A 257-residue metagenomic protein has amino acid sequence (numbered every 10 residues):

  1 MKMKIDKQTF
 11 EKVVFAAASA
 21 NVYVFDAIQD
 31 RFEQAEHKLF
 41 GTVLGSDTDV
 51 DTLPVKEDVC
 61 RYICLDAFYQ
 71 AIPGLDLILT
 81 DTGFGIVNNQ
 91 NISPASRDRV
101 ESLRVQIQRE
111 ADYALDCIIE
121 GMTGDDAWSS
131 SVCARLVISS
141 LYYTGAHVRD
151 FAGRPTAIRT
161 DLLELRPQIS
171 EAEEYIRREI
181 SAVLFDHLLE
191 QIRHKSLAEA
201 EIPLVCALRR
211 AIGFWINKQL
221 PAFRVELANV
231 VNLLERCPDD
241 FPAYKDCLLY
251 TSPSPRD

Functional and structural regions predicted by a protein language model:
M1-V22, I92, L136-F151: Short, intrinsically disordered N-terminal pre-domain segments
E11-D49: An N-terminus-focused feature that recognizes amino-terminal "leader" regions
D51-C64, Q191-G213: Short, low-complexity cationic-aromatic patches
K56-F84: Elongated alpha-helical scaffolds
P73-Q90, N217-D240: Extended intrinsically disordered, low-complexity coil regions enriched in Ser, Thr, Gly, Ala and often Pro
N89-V100: Eukaryote-specific, cytoplasm-facing alpha-helical/coiled-coil scaffolding segments in long proteins
R135-R193, R209: Ordered core of a single globular domain
Y250-D257: Conserved small/polar residues in nucleotide/adenosyl-binding loops
